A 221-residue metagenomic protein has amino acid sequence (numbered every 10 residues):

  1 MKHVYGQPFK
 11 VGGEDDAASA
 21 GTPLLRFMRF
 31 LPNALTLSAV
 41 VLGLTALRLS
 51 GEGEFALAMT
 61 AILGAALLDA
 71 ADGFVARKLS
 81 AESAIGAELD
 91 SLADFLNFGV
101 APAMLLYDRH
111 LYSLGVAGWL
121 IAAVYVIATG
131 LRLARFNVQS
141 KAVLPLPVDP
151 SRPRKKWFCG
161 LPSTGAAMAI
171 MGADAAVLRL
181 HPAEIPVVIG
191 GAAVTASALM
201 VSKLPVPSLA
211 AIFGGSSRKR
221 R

Functional and structural regions predicted by a protein language model:
M1-A70, S202-A210, R220-R221: Topogenic membrane-insertion module of multi-pass membrane proteins
M1-T22, L146-R221: C-terminal membrane-associated helical module and adjoining short loops/tails
A20-F30, G53, A81, I85-E88 (+3 more regions): Juxtamembrane loop-transmembrane helix junctions in multi-pass integral membrane proteins, especially the extracellular
M28-L37, K78-V138: Multi-pass membrane catalytic core of lipid/isoprenoid biosynthesis enzymes
L31, L35-V41, A61-G64, L96-G99 (+6 more regions): Lipid-exposed faces of alpha-helical membrane segments in multi-pass integral membrane proteins
V41, L67, A71, V75 (+2 more regions): Active-site His/Glu-centered metal-binding helix of metallohydrolases
T45-T60, L96, V100-A123, G172-I189: Helix-coil boundary and interhelical linker segments in multi-pass alpha-helical membrane proteins
D69, Y125-Q139, V194-L209: Transmembrane alpha-helical segments that form the membrane-embedded catalytic/substrate-channel core of multi-pass
